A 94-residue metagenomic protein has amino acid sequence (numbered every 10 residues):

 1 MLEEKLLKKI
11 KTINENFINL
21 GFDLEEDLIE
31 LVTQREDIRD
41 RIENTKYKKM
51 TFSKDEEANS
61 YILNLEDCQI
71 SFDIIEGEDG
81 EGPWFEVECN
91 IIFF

Functional and structural regions predicted by a protein language model:
M1-I38: N-terminal trafficking/processing presequences and adjacent post-cleavage segments of proteins routed to secretion
E26-F93: Acidic, low-complexity, intrinsically disordered interaction modules
